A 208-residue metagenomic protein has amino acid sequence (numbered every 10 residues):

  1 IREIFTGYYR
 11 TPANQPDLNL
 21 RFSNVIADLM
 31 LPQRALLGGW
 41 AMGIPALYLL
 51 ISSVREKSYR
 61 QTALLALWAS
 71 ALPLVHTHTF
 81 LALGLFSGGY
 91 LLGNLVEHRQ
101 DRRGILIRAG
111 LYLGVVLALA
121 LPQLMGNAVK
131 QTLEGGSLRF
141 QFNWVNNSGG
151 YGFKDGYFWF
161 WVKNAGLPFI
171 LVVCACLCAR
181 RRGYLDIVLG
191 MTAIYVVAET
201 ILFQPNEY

Functional and structural regions predicted by a protein language model:
I1-Y208: Membrane-embedded transmembrane-helix bundle of lipid-linked glycan/lipid transferases
